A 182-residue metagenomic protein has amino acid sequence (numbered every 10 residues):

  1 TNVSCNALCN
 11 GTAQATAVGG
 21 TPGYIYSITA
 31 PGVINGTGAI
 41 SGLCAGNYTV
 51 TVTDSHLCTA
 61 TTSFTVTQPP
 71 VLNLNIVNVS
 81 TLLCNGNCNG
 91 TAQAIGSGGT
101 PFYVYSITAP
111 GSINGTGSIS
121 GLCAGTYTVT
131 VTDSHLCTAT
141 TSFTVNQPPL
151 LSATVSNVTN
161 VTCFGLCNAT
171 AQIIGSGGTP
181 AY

Functional and structural regions predicted by a protein language model:
T1-Y182: Proline- and Ser/Thr-rich low-complexity, intrinsically disordered segments
